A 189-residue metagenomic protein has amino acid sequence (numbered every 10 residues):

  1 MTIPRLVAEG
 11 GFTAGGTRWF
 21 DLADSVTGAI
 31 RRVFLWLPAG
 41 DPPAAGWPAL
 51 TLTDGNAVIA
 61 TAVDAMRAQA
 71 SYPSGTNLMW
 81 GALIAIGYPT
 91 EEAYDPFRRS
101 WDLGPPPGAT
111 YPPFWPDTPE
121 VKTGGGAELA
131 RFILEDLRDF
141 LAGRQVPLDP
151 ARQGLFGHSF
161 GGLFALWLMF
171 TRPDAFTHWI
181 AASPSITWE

Functional and structural regions predicted by a protein language model:
M1-W47, G81-A82: A domain-start/cap signature at the N-terminus of enzymes
W47, T53-V58: Active-site glycine-rich loops that stabilize anionic/oxyanionic intermediates across multiple enzyme folds
N56-A130: Active-site machinery of serine-nucleophile hydrolases
Y88, I180-W188: Active-site nucleophile loop of the alpha/beta-hydrolase fold
F132-P150: Conserved acidic catalytic loop of the alpha/beta-hydrolase fold
V146-H158, W179: Alpha/beta-hydrolase fold nucleophile elbow
G157-G161, A165: Gly/Ala-rich beta-loop-alpha elbow adjacent to hydrolase catalytic centers
W167-T177: Conserved hydrolase catalytic core segment
